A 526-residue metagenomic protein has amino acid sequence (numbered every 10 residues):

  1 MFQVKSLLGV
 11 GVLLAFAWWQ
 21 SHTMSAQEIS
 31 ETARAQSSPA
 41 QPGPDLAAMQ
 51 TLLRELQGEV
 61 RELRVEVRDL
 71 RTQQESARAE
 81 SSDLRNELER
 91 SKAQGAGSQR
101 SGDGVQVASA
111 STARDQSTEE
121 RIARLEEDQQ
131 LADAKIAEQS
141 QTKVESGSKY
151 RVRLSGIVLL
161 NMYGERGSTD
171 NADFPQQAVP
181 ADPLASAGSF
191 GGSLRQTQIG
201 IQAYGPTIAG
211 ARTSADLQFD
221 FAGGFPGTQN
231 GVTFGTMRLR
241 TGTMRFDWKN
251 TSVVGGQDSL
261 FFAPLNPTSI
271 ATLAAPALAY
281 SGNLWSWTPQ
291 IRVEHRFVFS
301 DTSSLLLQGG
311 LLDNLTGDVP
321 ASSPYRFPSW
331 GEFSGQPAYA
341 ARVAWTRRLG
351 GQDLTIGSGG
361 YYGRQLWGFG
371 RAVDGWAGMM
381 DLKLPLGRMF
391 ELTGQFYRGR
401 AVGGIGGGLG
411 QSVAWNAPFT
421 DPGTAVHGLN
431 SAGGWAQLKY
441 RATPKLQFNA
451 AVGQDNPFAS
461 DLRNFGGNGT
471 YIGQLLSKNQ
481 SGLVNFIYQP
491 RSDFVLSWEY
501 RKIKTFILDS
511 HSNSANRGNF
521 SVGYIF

Functional and structural regions predicted by a protein language model:
F2-M24: Sec-dependent N-terminal signal peptides
M24-N171: N-terminal periplasmic/intermembrane-space "pro-region" immediately following the signal or transit peptide
I122, Q129, Q141-G317, G335-A340 (+5 more regions): Outer membrane beta-barrel
S168-D173, G227-G235, L265-T272, D318-G331 (+5 more regions): Outer-membrane beta-barrel translocator domains and adjoining extracellular loop/strand segments of Gram-negative
L194, M237, S286, Q336-A338 (+6 more regions): Membrane-spanning beta-strands of outer-membrane beta-barrel proteins
S214-G223, G309-L311, I356-R364, V452-D455 (+1 more regions): Transmembrane beta-strand segments that form the barrel wall of outer-membrane beta-barrel proteins
A341, W345-L476, Q480: Detector for outer-membrane/organellar transmembrane beta-barrel domains, recognizing the amphipathic beta-strand
Y488-P490, S514-F526: Outer-membrane beta-barrel "beta-signal"
